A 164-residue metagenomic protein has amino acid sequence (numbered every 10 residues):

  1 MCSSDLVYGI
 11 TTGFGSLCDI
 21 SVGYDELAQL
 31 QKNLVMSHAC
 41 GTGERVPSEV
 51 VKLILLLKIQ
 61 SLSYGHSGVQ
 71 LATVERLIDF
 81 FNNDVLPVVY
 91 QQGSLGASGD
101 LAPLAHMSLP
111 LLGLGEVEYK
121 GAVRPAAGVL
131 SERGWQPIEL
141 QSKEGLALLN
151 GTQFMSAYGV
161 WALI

Functional and structural regions predicted by a protein language model:
M1-S3: Short, small-residue-biased leader/transition segments that mark boundaries at the very start of proteins
D5-I20, M36-G68, L86-I164: A structural signal for small-residue-enriched, beta-sheet-centric alpha/beta enzyme cores and oligomeric scaffold folds
S16-Q31: Glycine-rich loop at the start of a catalytic domain that most often binds anionic cofactors/ligands
N33, L53, R76-D79: Generic beta-strand or strand-like secondary-structure segments
Y64-D84: Helix-rich "cap/lid" substructures immediately adjacent to catalytic or cofactor-binding pockets
